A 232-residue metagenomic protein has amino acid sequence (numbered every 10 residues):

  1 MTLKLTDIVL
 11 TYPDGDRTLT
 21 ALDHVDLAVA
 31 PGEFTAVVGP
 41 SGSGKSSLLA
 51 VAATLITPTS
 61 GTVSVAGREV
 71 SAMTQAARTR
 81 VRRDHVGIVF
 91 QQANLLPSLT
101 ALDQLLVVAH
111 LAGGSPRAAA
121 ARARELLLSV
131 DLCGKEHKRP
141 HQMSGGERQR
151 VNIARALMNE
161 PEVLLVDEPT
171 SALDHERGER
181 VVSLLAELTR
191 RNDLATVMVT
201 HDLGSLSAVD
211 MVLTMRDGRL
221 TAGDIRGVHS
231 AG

Functional and structural regions predicted by a protein language model:
T2-L3, I8-R191, T196-R216: ABC family nucleotide-binding domain
R219-G232: Conserved beta-strand-loop-alpha-helix hinge in the C-terminal portion of ABC ATPase nucleotide-binding domains
